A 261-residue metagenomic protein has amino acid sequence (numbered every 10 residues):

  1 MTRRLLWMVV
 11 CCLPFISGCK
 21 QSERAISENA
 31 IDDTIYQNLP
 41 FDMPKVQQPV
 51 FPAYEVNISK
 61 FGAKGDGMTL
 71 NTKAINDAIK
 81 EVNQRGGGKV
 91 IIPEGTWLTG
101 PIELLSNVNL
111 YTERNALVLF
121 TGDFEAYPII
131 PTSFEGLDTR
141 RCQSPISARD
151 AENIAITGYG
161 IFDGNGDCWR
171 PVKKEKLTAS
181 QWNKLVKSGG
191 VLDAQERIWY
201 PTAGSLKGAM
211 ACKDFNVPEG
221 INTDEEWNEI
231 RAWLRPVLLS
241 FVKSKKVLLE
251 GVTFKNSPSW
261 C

Functional and structural regions predicted by a protein language model:
T2-W7, C11-C12, S17-I91, T96-T253 (+1 more regions): Extracellular "leader-to-stem" segments immediately downstream of a signal peptide or signal-anchor in secreted/lumenal
